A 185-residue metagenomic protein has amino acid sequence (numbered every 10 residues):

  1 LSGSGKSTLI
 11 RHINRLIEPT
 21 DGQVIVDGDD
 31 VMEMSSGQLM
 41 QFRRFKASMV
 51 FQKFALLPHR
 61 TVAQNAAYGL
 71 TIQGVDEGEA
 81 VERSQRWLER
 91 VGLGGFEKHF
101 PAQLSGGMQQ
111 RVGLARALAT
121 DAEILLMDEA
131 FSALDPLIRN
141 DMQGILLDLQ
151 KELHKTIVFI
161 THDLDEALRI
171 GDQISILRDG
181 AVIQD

Functional and structural regions predicted by a protein language model:
N14: Helix-to-loop junction immediately C-terminal to a conserved catalytic motif
G22-D30: Conserved ABC transporter NBD signature motif
D29-D30, A67, T71, G78-F96 (+1 more regions): Conserved ABC ATPase "signature" region
M32-S48, I72, E77-G78: ABC ATPase NBD coupling module
R60-A67: Short coil-to-helix segment of the ABC ATPase nucleotide-binding domain corresponding to the Q-loop/switch region
F100-L104, M108: Conserved ABC ATPase signature
A119-E123: A short, proline-enriched helix->beta-strand linker immediately N-terminal to the Walker B motif in ABC-type P-loop
D179-G180: Conserved ABC ATPase "signature" C-loop
